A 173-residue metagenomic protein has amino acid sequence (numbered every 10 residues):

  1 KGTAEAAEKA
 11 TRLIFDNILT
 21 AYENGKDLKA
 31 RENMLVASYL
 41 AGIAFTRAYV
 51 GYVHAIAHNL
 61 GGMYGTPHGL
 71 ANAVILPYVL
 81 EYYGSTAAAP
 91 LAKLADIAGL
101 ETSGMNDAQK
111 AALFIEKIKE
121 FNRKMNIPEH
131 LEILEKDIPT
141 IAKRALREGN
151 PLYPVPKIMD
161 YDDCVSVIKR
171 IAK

Functional and structural regions predicted by a protein language model:
K1-A48, P156: Carboxylate- and glycine-rich phosphate/diphosphate-binding segment that chelates Mg2+/Mn2+
A4-R12, V50, L70, S85-A88 (+3 more regions): Alpha-helix N-cap/helix-start motif at coil-to-helix transitions, marked by capping-box chemistry
E8-T11, F15, L35-S38, A57 (+4 more regions): Generic structural concept
F15, Y39-L40, G61, L80-E81 (+3 more regions): Amphipathic alpha-helical core segments of compact helical bundles
K26-E32, G65-G69, D162: Structural motif
A48-L113, K119, V165: C-terminal catalytic subdomain
L91, E101-K173: C-terminal charged capping/lid subdomain of soluble metabolic enzymes
